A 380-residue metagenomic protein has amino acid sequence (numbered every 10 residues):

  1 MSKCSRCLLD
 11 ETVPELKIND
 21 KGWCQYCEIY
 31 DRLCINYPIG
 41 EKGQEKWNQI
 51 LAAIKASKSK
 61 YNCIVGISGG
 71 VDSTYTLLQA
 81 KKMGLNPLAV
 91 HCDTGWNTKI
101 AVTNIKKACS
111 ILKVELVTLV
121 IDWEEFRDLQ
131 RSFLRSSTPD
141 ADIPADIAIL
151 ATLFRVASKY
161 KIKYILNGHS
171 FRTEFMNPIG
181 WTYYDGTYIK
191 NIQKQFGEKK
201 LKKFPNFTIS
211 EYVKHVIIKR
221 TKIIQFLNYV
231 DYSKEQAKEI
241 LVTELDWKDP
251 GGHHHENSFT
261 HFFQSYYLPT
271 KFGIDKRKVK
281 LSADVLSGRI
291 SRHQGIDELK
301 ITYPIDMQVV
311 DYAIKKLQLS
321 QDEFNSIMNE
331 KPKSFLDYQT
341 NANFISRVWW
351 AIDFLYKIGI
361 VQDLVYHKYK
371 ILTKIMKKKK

Functional and structural regions predicted by a protein language model:
M1-C63, Q79-V348, D353-K380: Nucleotide-activated chemistry modules centered on ATP-dependent adenylation/adenylyltransferase
C63-D72: Short, glycine-rich nucleotide/cofactor-binding loops
Y75-T76: Hydrophobic positions on the alpha1 helix immediately C-terminal to the Walker A/P-loop
